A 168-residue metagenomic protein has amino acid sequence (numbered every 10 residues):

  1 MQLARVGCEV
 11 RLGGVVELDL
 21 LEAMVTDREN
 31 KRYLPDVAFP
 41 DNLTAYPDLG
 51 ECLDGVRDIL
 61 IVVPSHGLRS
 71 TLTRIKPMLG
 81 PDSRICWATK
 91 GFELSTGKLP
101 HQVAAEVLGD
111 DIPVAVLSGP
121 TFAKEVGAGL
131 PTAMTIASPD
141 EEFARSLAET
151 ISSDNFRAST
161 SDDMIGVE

Functional and structural regions predicted by a protein language model:
M1-P35, T44-P47, R74: NAD(P)+-binding Rossmann beta1-loop-alpha1 motif at the extreme N-terminus of oxidoreductases
C8, I112, F156: Short phosphate-binding/catalytic loops that engage adenosine nucleotides
V15, K90, P139: Cofactor-binding loop segments of dinucleotide-utilizing enzymes, especially the Rossmann-like FAD- and NAD(P)+-binding
F39, Y46-P131, R145-E149: Rossmann-like NAD(P)(H) cofactor-binding subdomain of soluble oxidoreductases
N42-T44, F156: Short, conserved active-site loop motifs that form the nucleotide-linked donor/cofactor pocket
T121-A128, D154-E168: Conserved Rossmann-fold dehydrogenase catalytic segment
P139-F143, I165-E168: Mid-domain beta-loop-alpha active-site segment that forms a flexible, acidic cofactor/metal-binding surface
